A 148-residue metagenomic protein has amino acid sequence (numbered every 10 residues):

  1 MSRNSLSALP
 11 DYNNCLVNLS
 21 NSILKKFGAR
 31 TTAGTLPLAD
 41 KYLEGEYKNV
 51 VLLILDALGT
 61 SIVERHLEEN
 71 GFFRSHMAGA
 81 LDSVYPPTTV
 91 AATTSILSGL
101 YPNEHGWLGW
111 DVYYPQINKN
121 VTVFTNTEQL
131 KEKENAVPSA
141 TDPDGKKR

Functional and structural regions predicted by a protein language model:
M1-T32, R65-M77, D82-R148: His/Asp/Glu-rich, glycine-adjacent segments that coordinate divalent cations and/or stabilize oxyanion chemistry on
T35-L36, D56, A78-G79: Short secondary-structure boundary micro-motifs
T35-Y47: A short acidic-Thr-Gly-centered motif at the start of a beta-strand
E44-E46, A57, H105: Short N-terminal signal/transit or membrane-insertion segments and the immediately adjacent low-complexity/disordered
K48-T60, I96: Beta-strand elements within well-structured catalytic alpha/beta cores of enzymes that handle phosphate/sulfate esters
